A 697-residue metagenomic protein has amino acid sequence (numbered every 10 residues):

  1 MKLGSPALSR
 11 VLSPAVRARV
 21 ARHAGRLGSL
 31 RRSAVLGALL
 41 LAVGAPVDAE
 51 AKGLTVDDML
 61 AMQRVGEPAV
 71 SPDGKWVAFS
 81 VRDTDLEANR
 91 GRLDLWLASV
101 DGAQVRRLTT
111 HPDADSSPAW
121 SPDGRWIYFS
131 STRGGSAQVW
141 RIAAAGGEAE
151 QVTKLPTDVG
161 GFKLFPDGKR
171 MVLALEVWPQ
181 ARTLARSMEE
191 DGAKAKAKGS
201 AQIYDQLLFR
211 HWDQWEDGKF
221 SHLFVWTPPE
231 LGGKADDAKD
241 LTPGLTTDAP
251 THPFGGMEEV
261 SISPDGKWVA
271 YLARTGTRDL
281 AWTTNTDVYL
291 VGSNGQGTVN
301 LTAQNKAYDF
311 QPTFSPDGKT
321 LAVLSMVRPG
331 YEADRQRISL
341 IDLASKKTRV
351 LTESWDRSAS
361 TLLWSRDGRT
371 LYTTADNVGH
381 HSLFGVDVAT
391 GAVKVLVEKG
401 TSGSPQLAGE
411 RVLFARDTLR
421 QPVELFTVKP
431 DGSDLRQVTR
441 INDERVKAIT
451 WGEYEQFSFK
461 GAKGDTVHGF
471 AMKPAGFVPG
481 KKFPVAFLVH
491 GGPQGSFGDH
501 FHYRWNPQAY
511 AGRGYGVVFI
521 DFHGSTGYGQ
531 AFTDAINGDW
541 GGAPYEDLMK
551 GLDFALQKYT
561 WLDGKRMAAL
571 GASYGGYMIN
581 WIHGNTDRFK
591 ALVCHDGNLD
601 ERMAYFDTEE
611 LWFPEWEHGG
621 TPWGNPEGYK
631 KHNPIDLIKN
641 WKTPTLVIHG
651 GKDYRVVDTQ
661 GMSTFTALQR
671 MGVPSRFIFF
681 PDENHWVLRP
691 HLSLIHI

Functional and structural regions predicted by a protein language model:
A69, V172-L175, K196, S200-D205 (+7 more regions): Non-catalytic accessory segments flanking enzyme active sites
P72-D73, P122-D123, P166-D167, P264-D265 (+3 more regions): Residue-level detector of Asp-centered blade-edge/turn motifs that repeat once per structural unit in beta-propeller
G74-V77, G124-I127, M171-V172, V269 (+3 more regions): Hydrophobic beta-strand positions that form the internal "hydrophobic ladder" of WD40/Gbeta-like beta-propeller blades
V81-D94, T109-S116, S130-W140, E148 (+10 more regions): A flexible loop/linker signature enriched in serine peptidases of the S9 family
S99-A103, A143-G147, P228-G232, G292-Q296 (+3 more regions): Short loop/turn segments that connect beta-strands within beta-propeller blades
K481-G491: Short beta-strand element of the alpha/beta-hydrolase
N506, A511-R513, F519-I695: Active-site-proximal cap/loop segments of hydrolase catalytic domains
